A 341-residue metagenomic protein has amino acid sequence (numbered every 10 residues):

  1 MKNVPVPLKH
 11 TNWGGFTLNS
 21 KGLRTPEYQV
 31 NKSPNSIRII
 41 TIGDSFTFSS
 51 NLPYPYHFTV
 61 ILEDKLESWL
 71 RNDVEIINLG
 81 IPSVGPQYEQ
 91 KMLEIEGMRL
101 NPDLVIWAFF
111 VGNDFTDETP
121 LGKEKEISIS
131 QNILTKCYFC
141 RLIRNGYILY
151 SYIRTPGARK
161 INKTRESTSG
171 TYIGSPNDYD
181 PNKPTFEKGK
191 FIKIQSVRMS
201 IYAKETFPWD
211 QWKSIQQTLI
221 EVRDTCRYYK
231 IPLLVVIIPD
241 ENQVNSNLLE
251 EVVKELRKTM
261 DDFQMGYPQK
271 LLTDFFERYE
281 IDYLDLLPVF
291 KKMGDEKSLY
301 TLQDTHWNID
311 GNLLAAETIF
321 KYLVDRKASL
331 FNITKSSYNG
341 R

Functional and structural regions predicted by a protein language model:
M1-L70, D180-F186, K270-L272, F290-G294 (+2 more regions): Membrane/wall-proximal cationic-aromatic binding patches
R38-I42, I77, V105: Conserved beta-strand elements of the Class I
L70-K91, I95-M98: A conserved hydrophobic secondary-structure block that centers on an alpha-helix together with its immediately flanking
P86, Q90, W212, Q216 (+1 more regions): Short, amphipathic alpha-helical "lid/cap" segments that border enzyme active or binding sites
G97, N101-I106: Proline-aspartate-enriched helix->loop->beta-strand connector
F110-F276, I281, V289-G294, F331-R341: Serine-dependent acyl-ester chemistry module
Q303-R341: Histidine-centered active-site loop/cap adjacent to the catalytic His in serine esterases/O-acetyl transfer systems
